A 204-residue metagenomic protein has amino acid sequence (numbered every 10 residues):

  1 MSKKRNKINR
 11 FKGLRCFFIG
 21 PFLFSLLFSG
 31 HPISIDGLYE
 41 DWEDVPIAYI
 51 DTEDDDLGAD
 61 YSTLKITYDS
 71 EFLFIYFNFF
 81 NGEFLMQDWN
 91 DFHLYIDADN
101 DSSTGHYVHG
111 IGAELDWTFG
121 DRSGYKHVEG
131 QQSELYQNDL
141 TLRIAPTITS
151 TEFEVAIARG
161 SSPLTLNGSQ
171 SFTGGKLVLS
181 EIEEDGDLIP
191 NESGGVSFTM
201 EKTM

Functional and structural regions predicted by a protein language model:
M1-G13: N-terminal secretory signal peptides that target proteins for export/translocation
C16-L26: Bacterial N-terminal signal peptides
S29-P32: Boundary at the C-terminal end of the N-terminal hydrophobic targeting segment
S34-E53, L85-S150: Extracellular/luminal beta-rich ligand-recognition and adhesion surfaces characterized by aromatic-Gly/Pro-enriched
G37, E71-N81, F153-I157: Short, well-ordered beta-strand segments enriched in hydrophobic/aromatic residues
D55-L57, S70, F80-L85, G175 (+3 more regions): An extracellular/secretory-lumen and virion-surface interaction module
L57-Y68, F74: Early extracytoplasmic/domain-onset interaction patches
P146-S197: Ser/Thr/Pro-rich, low-complexity mucin-like regions that serve as glycosylated stalks/linkers or repetitive adhesive
